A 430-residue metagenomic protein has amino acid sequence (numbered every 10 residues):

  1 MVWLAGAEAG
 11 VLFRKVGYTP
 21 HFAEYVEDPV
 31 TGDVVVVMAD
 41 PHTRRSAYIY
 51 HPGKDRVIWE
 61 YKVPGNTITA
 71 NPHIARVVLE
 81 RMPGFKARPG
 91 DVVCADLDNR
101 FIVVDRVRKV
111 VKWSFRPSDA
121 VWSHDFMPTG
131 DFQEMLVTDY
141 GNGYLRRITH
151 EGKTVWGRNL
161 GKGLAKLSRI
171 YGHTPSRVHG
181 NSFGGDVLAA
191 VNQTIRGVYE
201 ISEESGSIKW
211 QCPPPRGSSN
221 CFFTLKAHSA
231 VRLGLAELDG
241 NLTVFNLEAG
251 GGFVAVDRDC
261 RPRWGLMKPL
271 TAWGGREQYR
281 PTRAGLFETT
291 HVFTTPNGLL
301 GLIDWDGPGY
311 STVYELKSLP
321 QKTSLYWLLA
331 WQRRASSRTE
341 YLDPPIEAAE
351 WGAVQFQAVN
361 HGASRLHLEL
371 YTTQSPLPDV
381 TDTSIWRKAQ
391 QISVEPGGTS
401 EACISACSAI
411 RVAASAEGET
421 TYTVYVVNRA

Functional and structural regions predicted by a protein language model:
M1-L325: Secretory-pathway ectodomains
K322-A348: Transition segment at domain starts
W331-R333, T383-E395: Solvent-exposed serine/threonine-rich low-complexity stretches and specific carbohydrate-binding patches
D343-P345, G397-I404: Exposed aromatic-hydrophobic patches
A353-F356, I404-E419: Noncatalytic modules at the cell exterior or secretory-pathway interfaces, chiefly beta-strand-rich lectin/adhesion
N360-L366, G418-T420: Extended, low-complexity, turn-rich repeat/linker tracts enriched in Gly/Pro/Ser/Thr and Asp/Glu that occur
S364-T381: Short, surface-exposed beta-strand/strand-loop-strand elements in extracellular ectodomains
G418-R429: Edge beta-strands of jelly-roll/beta-sandwich modules across compartments, strongly enriched in secreted/luminal
